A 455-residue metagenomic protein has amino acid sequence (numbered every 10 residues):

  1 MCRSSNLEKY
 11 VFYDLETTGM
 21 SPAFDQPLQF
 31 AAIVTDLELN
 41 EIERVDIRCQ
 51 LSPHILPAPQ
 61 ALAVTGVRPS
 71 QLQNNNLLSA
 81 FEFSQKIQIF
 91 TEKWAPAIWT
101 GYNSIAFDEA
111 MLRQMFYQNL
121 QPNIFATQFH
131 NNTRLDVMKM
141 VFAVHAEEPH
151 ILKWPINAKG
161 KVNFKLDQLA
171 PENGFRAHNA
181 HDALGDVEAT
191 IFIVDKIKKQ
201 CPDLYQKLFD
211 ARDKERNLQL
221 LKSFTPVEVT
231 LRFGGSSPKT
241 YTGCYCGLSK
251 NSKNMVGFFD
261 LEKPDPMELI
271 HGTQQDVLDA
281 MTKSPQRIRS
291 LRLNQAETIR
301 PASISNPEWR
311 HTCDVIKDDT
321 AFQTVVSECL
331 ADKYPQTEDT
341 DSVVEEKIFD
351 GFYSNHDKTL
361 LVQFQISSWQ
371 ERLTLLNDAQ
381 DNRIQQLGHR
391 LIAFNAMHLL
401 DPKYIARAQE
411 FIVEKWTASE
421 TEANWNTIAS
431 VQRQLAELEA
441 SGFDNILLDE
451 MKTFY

Functional and structural regions predicted by a protein language model:
C2, K196-A321, E414-Y455: Acidic two-metal-ion nuclease catalytic site recognized across multiple nuclease folds, prominently DnaQ/RNase D-T
C2-S79, S249-N254, K263-S284: Conserved RNase H-like, two-metal-ion catalytic cores of nucleic-acid enzymes
Y13-T17, S84-I87, Y241-T242: Short alpha-helical segments and helix-capping/turn motifs at coil-helix boundaries
F24-F30, V34-T65, T91-P202, L208-A211 (+4 more regions): Metal-dependent phosphoesterase core characteristic of DEDDh/y 3'-5' exonuclease domains
V64-E148, S303-N306, H311-V362: Conserved DEDDh/DEDDy metal-dependent 3′-5′ exonuclease domain
R68, L78-A80, K165, Q206 (+6 more regions): General structural signal for secondary-structure boundaries
L77, F81, A106, L184-V187 (+2 more regions): Generic detection of long, well-ordered alpha-helical segments
K250-A418: Long, charge-rich C-terminal accessory regions
